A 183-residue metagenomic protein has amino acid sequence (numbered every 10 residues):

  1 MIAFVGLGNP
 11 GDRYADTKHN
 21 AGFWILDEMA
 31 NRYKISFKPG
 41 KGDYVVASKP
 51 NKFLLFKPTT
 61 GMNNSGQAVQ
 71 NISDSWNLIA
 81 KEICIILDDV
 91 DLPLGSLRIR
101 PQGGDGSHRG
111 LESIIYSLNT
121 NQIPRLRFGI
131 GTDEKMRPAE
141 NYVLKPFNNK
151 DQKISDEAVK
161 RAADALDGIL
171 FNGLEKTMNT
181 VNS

Functional and structural regions predicted by a protein language model:
I2-Q102, E112-L126, D133-P138, K145 (+1 more regions): Nucleotide and nucleotide-moiety/phosphate-recognizing core
S107-G110: Hydrophobic alpha-helical segments within soluble ligand-binding/sensing domains
